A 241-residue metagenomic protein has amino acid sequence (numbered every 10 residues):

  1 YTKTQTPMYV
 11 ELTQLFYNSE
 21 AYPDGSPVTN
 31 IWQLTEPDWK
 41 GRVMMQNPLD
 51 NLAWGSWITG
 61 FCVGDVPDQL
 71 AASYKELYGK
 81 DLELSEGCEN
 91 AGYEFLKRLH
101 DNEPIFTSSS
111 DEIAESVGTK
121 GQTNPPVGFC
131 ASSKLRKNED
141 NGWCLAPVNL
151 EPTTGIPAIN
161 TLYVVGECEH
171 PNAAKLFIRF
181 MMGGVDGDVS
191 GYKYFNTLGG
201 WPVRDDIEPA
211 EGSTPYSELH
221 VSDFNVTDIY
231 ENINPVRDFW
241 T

Functional and structural regions predicted by a protein language model:
Y1, P7, L15, N196 (+2 more regions): Extracytoplasmic/secretory soluble proteins
Y1-G118: Extracytoplasmic ligand-binding site segments that recognize negatively charged/polar headgroups
T13, G41, P126, N160-L162 (+1 more regions): Residue-level detector of short, conserved catalytic/binding motifs and their immediate flanks
N18-S19, Q46-P48, C130-S133, L150-P152 (+1 more regions): Active-site-proximal beta-strand/loop segments in catalytic clefts of secreted hydrolases
P37-R42, G64, S116, K120 (+4 more regions): Structured segments of extracytoplasmic/periplasmic soluble domains in secreted or envelope-associated proteins
G60, N102-E167, I207-T214: Extracytoplasmic/periplasmic substrate-binding proteins
G155, N160-E231: Mature extracytoplasmic/periplasmic domains
T227-T241: Structural signal for terminal/edge beta-strands and the immediately following C-terminal loop/tail that closes
